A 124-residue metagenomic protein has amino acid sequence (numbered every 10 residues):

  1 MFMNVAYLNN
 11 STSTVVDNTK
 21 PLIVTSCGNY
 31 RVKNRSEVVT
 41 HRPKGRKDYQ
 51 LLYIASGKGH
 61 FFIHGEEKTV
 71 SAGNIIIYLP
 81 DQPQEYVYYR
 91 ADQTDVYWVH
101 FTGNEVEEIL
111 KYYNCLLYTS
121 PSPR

Functional and structural regions predicted by a protein language model:
M1-T69, R90: Generic protein-terminus/edge-of-domain signal
C27-Y30, I75, V99: Generic beta-strand hydrophobic packing signal
Y49, I75, T94-V96: Structural motif
H60, E85, S122: Detector for the N-terminal beta1/A-loop initiation region of ABC nucleotide-binding domains
V70-P83: Conserved metal-binding segment of the jelly-roll/cupin
D81-N104: Ligand-binding loop in jelly-roll beta-barrel domains
N104-L117: Double-stranded beta-helix
Y118-R124: Conserved small/polar residues in nucleotide/adenosyl-binding loops
